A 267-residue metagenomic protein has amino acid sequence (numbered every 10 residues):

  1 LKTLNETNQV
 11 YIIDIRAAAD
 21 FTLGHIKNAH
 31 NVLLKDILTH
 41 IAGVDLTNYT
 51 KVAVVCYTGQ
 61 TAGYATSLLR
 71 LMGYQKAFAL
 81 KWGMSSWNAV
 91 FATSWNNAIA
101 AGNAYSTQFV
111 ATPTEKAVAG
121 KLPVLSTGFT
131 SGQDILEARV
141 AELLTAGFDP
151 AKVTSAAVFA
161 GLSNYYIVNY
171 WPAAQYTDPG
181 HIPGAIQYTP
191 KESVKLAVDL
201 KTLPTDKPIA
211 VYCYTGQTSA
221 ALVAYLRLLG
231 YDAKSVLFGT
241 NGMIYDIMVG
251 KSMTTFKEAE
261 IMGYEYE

Functional and structural regions predicted by a protein language model:
L1-I26, N31: An N-terminus-focused feature that recognizes amino-terminal "leader" regions
L1-L4, L144-A160: A short, well-structured juxtamembrane/interface segment
T3-T7, D45-N48, V158-N164, T202-T205: Flexible, charged surface loops at secondary-structure boundaries
Y11-R16, A29-V32, Y165-N169, A185-Y188: Short hydrophobic beta-strand that contains or immediately precedes a catalytic carboxylate
A17, P172-Q175: Single-residue recognition of alpha-helix capping/boundary positions
T22-K51, G63-A151, A174-P208, Q217-E267: Rhodanese-like catalytic fold shared by cysteine-dependent sulfurtransferases and DSP/PTP-type phosphatases
V55, Y212: Short, surface-exposed ligand- or partner-binding patches at beta-edge/loop junctions that are enriched in aromatics
G59: Aromatic/histidine-rich interaction motifs
